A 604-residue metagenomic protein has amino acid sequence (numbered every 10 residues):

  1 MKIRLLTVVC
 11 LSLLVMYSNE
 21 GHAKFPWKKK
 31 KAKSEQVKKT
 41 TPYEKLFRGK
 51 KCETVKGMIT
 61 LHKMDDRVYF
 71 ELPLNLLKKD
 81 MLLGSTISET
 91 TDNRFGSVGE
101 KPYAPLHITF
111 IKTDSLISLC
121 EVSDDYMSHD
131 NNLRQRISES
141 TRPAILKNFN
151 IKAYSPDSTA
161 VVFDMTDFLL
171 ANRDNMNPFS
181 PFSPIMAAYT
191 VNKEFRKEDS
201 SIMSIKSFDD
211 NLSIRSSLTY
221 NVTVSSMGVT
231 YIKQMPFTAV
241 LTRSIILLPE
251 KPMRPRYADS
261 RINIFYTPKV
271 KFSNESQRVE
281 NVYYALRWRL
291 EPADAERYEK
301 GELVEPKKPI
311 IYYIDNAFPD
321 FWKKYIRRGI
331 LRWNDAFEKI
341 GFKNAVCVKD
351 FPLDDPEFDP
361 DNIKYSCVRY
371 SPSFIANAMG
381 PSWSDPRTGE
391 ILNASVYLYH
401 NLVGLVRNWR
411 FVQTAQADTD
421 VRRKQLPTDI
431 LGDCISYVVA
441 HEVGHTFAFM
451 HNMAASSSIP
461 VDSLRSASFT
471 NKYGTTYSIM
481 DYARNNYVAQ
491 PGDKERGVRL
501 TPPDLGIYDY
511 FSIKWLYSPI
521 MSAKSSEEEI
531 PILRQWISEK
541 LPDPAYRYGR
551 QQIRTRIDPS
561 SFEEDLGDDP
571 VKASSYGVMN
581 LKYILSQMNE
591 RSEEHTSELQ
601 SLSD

Functional and structural regions predicted by a protein language model:
M1-P26: Bacterial Sec-dependent N-terminal signal peptides
W27-F318, A336, F351-L405, R410-L426 (+1 more regions): Auxiliary tRNA-acceptor-end handling modules of aminoacyl-tRNA synthetases
L77, A317-A345: Zn2+-dependent metallopeptidase catalytic core
M81-L82, K324, R407-N408, A489-E495: Short conserved micro-motifs at the rims of enzyme active sites and ligand-binding pockets
W322-G329, L431, I435, V439: Stable alpha-helical elements in mature extracytoplasmic
D350-S371, D433-Q490: The catalytic-center signature of Zn2+-dependent metalloproteases
M379, S384, E390-L398, S436-F447 (+1 more regions): Extended catalytic-interface subdomain
S456-E593, S597, S603: Conserved catalytic/binding loops enriched for acidic/polar residues
